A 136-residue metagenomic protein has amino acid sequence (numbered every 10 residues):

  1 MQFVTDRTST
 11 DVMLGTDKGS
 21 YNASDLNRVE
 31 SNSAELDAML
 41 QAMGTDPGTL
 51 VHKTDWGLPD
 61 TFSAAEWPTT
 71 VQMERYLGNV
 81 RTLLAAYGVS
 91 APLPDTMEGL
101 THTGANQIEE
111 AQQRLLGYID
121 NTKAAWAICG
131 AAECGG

Functional and structural regions predicted by a protein language model:
M1-G136: Extracellular "spike/adhesin" assembly and maturation modules and analogous cytosolic coiled-coil scaffolds
